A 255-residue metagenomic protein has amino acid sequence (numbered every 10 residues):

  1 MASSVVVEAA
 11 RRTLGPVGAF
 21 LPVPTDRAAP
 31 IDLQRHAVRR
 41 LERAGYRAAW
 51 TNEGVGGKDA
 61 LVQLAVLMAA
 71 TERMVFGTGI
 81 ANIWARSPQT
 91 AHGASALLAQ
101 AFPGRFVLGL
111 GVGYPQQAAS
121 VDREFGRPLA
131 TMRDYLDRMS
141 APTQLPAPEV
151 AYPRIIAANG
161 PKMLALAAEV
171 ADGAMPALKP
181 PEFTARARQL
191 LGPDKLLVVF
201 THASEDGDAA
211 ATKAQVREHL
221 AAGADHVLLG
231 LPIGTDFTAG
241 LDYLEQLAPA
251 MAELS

Functional and structural regions predicted by a protein language model:
M1-S255: Active-site-adjacent structural elements that line small-molecule/cofactor binding pockets in enzymes
